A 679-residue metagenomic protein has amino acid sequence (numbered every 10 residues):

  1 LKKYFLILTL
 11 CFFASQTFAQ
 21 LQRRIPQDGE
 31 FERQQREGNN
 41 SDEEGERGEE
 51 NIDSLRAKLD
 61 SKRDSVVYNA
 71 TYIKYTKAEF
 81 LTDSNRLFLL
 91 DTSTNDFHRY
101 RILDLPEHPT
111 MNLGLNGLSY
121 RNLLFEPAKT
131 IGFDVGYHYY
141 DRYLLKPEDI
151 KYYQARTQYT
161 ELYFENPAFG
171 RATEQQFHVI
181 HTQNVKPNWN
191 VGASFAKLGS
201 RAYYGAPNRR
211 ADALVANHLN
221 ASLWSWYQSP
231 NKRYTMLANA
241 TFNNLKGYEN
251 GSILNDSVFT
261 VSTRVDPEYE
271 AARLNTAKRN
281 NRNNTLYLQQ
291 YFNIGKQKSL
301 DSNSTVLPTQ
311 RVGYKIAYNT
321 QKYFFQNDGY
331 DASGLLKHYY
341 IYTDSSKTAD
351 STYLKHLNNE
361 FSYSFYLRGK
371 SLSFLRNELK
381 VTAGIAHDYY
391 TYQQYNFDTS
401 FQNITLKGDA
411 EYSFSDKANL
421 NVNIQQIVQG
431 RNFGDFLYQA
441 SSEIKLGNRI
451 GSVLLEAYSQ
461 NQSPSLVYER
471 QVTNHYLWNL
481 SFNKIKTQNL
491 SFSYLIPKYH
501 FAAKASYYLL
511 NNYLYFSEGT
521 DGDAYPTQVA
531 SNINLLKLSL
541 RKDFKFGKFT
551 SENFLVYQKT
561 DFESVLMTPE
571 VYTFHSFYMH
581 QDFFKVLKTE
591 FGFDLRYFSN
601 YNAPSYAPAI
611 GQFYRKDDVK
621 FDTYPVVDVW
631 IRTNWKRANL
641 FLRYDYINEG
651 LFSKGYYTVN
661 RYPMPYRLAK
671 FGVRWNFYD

Functional and structural regions predicted by a protein language model:
L1: DNA replication initiation on ssDNA origins
Y4, A155-T157, N239-A240, T276 (+2 more regions): Exposed, low-structure sequence patches enriched in small/polar residues
I7-F13: Bacterial N-terminal signal peptides
S15-A19: Sec/Tat signal peptide C-region and signal peptidase I cleavage site
Q20-T260, P267, R273-N281, S299-T305 (+3 more regions): Membrane-proximal, glycine/serine-rich, low-complexity loop/turn segments characteristic of large bacterial
V265-E270, D331-D344: Short coil/linker segments at helix-helix boundaries
